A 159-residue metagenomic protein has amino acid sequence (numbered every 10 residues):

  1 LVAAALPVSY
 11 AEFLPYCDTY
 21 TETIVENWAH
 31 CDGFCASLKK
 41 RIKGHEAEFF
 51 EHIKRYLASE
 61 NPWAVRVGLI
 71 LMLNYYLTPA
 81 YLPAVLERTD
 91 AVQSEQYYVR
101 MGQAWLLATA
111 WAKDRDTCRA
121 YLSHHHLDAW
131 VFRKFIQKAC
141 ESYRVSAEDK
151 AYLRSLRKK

Functional and structural regions predicted by a protein language model:
L1-K159: Alpha-helical scaffold domains
